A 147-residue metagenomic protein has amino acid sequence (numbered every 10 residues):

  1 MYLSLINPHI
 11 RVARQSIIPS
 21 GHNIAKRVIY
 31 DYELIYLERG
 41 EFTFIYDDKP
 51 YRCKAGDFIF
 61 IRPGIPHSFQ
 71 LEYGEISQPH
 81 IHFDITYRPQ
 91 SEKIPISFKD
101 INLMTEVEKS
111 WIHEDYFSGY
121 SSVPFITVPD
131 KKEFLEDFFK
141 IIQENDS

Functional and structural regions predicted by a protein language model:
M1-R14, S68-D146: A hydrophobic/aromatic-rich effector-binding and dimerization subdomain of bacterial HTH-type transcriptional regulators
R11-I29: Conserved short histidine dyad/triad with adjacent acidic residue
Q15, L34, F58-F60, H80: Conserved hydrophobic/aromatic beta-strand scaffold that supports enzyme active sites
I17-S20, E41, P63, N145: A general structural signal marking secondary-structure boundaries and capping sites
V28-F44: Short, conserved beta-strand element in jelly-roll/cupin
I29, K54, E144-S147: C-terminal/domain-terminus segments
T43-I45, I61, P66-Y73: Short beta-strand His + acidic residue motifs that chelate non-heme Fe in jelly-roll/DSBH and cupin folds
D48-R62: Short acidic-glycine-tyrosine-enriched beta hairpin
